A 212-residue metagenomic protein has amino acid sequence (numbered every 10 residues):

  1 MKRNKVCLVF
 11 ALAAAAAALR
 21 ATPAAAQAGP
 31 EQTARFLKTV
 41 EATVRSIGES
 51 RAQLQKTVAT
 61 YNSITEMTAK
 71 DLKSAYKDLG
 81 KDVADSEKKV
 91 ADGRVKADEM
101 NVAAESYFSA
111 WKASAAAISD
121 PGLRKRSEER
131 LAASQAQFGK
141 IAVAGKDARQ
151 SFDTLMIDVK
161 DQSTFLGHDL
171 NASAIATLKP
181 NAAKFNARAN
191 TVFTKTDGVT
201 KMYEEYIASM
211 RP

Functional and structural regions predicted by a protein language model:
M1-F10: Bacterial N-terminal signal peptides that target proteins for export
A15-A24: C-terminal segment of classical bacterial N-terminal signal peptides
A25-E87: Immediate post-signal-peptide N-terminus of mature secreted/exported proteins
A28-R35, D153-P212: Long amphipathic all-alpha helical oligomerization modules
T65-A115: Mid-chain, structured segments of secreted extracytoplasmic proteins
K73-G80, R124-A132, A176-A183: Short, charged, amphipathic alpha-helical segments
D82-A97, A133-S151, F185-T200: Amphipathic alpha-helical coiled-coil segments
K96, M100-A176: Extended amphipathic alpha-helical interaction segments
